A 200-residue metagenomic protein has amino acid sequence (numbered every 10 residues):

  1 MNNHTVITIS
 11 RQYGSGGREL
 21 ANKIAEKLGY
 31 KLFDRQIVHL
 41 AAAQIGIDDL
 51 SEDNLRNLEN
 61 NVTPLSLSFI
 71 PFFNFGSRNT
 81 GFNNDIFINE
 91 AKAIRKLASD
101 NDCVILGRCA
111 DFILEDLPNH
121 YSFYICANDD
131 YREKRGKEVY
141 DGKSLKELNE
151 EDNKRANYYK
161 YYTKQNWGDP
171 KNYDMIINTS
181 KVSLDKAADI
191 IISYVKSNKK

Functional and structural regions predicted by a protein language model:
N2-V6: Extreme N-terminal starter segment of soluble prokaryotic enzymes
I9-N22: Glycine-rich phosphate-binding P-loop
K31-A43: Short beta-strand-centered segment that lines the nucleotide-binding/catalytic pocket of NTP-utilizing
A42-D102: ATP-dependent small-molecule kinase phosphotransfer cores that center on conserved nucleotide phosphate-binding segments
N61-S68, G142-D185: Small-molecule kinase domains that catalyze NTP-dependent phosphoryl transfer to phosphate-bearing small molecules
A91, L184-I192: Short, amphipathic alpha-helical "lid/cap" segments that border enzyme active or binding sites
G107-D111: Short, polar loop motifs at secondary-structure junctions
D116-E150: Conserved phosphate-donor/acceptor-positioning beta-strand/loop module used by diverse small-molecule
